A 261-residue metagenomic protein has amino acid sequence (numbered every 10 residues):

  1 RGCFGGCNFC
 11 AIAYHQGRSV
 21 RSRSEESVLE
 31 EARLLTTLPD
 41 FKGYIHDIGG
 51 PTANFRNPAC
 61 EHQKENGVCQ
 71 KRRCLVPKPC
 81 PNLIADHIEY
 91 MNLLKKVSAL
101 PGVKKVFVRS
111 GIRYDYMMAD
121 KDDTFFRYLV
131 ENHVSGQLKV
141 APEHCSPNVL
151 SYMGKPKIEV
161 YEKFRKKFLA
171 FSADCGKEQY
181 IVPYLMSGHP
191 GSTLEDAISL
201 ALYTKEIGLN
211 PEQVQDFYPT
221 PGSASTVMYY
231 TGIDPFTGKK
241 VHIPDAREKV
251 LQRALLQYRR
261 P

Functional and structural regions predicted by a protein language model:
R1-E26: Canonical Radical SAM [4Fe-4S] cluster-binding loop centered on the CxxxCxxC motif and its immediate flanking residues
C7, V28, V140, V214: Conserved, mostly hydrophobic/aromatic
A13-G17, K78-P79, L150, L185-M186 (+2 more regions): Short beta-alpha connecting loops at secondary-structure transitions that line or flank enzyme active sites
S22, T36, D123, A141 (+1 more regions): S-adenosylmethionine
R33-V182, S187-P190: Conserved SAM/AdoMet-binding glycine-rich loop
T124-F125, H189-E206: Catalytic cores of alpha/beta
A141-C145, P156-V160, F164-K167, K177 (+4 more regions): Active/binding-pocket-proximal capping segment
E195, N210-P211, D216-P261: C-terminal accessory regions of radical SAM enzymes
